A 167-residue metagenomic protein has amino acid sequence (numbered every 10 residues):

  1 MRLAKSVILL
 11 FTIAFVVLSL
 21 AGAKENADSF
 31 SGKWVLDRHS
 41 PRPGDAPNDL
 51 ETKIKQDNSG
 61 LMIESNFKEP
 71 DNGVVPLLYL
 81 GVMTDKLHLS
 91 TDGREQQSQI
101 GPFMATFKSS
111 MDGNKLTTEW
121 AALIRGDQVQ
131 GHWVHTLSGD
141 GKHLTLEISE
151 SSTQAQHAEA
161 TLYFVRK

Functional and structural regions predicted by a protein language model:
M1-S6: Positively charged n-region of N-terminal signal peptides that target proteins for export
I8-L18: Bacterial N-terminal signal peptides
G22-K167: Hydrophobic small-molecule pocket/channel-lining residues, especially in calycin-type beta-barrels
